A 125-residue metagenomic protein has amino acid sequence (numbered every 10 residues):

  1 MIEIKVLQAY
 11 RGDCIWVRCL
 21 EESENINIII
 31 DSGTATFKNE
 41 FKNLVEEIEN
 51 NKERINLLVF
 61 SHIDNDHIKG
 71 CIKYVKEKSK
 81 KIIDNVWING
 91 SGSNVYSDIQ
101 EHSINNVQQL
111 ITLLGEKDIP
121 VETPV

Functional and structural regions predicted by a protein language model:
M1-I2, K69-V125: Flexible, acidic/histidine-containing loops and adjacent segments that form or flank the divalent-metal
M1-N51: Conserved beta-strand hairpin/beta-sheet module of binuclear metal-dependent hydrolase folds, prominently
K5-L7, I28, V59, W87 (+1 more regions): Hydrophobic/aromatic beta-strand patches that form the interior of the parallel beta-sheet core in alpha/beta enzyme
L7, L20, F37, F41-L44 (+6 more regions): Generic detector of leucine side chains in alpha-helical contexts
R11, A35-T36, I63-K69, S93-Y96: Active-site environment of divalent metal-dependent phosphoester hydrolases
I26, K38-I88: Active-site metal-binding motif and surrounding structural segment of the metallo-beta-lactamase
